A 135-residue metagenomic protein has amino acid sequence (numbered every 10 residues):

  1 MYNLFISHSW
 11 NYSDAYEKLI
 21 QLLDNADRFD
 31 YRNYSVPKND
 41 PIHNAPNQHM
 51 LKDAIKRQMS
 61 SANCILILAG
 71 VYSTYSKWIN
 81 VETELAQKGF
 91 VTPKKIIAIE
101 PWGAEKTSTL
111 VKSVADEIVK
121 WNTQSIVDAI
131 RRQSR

Functional and structural regions predicted by a protein language model:
M1-S61, E100, S134-R135: Conserved N-terminal substructure of TIR/SEFIR domains
V71-G89: Conserved TIR/SEFIR loop-to-helix hotspot centered on a Trp-containing motif with a nearby acidic residue
K88-I96: A short helix->loop->beta-strand "cap" motif at the edges of active sites that frequently abuts
I96-T107: Short beta-alpha junction loops
D116-Q124: Short acidic-hydrophobic, aromatic-tinged amphipathic segments that line or gate anion-handling sites
V127-R135: A charged, well-structured terminal subsegment
